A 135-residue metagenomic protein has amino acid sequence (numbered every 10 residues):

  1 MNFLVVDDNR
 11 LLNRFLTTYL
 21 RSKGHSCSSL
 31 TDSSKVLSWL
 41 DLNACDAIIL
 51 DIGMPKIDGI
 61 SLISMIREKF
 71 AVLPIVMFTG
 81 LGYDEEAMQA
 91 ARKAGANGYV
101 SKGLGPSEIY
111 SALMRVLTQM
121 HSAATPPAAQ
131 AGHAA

Functional and structural regions predicted by a protein language model:
R10-S28: Two-component/phosphorelay signaling modules centered on CheY-like receiver
N13, P55, Y83: The feature encodes the CheY-like receiver
S29-A47: Acidic, metal-coordinating helix/loop segments flanking the phosphotransfer/catalytic sites of two-component signaling
D32, D58-S61: Acidic catalytic/metal-coordinating carboxylates
S38, I60-A71: Short amphipathic alpha-helix used as the core "switch/output" element in two-component signaling
D51: Active-site residues of response regulator receiver
S61, G82-G98, L104, S111: Alpha4 helix (beta4-alpha4-beta5 surface) of REC/receiver domains from two-component response regulators
F78-T79: Hydrophobic/aromatic residues positioned on beta-strands within the core alpha/beta folds
